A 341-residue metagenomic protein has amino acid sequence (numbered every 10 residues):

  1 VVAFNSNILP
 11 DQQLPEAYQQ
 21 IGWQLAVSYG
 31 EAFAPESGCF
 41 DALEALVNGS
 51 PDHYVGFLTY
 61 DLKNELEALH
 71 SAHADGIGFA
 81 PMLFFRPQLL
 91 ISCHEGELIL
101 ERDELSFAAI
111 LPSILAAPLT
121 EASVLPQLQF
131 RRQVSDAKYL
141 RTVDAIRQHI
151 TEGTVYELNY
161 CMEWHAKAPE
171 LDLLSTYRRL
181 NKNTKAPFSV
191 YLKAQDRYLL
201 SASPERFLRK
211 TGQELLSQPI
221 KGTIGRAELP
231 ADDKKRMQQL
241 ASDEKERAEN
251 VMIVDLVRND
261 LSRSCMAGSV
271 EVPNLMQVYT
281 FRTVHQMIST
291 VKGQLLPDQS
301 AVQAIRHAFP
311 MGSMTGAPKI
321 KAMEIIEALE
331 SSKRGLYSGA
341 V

Functional and structural regions predicted by a protein language model:
V1-V341: Extended alpha-helical targeting/anchoring segments, especially N-terminal organellar/secretory targeting helices
